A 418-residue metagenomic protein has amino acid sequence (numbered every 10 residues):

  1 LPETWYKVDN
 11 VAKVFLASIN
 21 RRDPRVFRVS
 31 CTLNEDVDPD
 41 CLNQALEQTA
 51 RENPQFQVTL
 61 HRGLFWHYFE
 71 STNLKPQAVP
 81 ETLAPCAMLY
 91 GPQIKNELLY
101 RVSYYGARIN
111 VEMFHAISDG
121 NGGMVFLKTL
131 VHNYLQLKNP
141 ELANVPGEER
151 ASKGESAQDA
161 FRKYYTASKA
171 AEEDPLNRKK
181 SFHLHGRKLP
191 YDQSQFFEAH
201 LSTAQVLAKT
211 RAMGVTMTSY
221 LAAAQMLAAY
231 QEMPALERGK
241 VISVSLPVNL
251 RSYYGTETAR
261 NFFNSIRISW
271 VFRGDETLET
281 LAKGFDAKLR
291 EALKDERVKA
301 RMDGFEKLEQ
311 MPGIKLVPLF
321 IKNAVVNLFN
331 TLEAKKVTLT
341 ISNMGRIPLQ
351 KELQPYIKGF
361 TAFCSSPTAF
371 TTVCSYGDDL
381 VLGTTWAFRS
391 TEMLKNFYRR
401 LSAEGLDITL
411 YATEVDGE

Functional and structural regions predicted by a protein language model:
L1-F65, L74-R101, Q231-E418: Acyl-thioester-dependent acyl-group transfer interface
L1-V11, Y105, I117-V125, T129-A208 (+1 more regions): Non-catalytic, low-complexity flexible loops and terminal extensions
R28, E112, R187-L189, T210: A short, mixed-charge helix-start or loop-turn motif at secondary-structure junctions
N34-N53, E112-K128, E198-E237, L382-W386 (+1 more regions): Acyl activation and transfer enzymes in specialized metabolism, enriched for ANL adenylate-forming modules
P54-F65, N139-K163, K209-A224, A324-L339: Short, charge-rich amphipathic segments
